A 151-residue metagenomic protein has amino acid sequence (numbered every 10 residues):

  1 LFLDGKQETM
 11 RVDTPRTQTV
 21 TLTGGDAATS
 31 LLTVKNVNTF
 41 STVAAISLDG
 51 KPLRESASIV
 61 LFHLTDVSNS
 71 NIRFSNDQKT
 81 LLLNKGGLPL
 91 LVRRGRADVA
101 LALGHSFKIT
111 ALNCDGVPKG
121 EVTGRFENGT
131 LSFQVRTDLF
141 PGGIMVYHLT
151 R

Functional and structural regions predicted by a protein language model:
L1-L112, P118, N128, Q134: Long, low-hydrophobicity ectodomains and other hydrophilic envelope-associated domains
T123-F126: Short beta-strand segments within Ig-like beta-sandwich modules, predominantly Fibronectin type-III
G129-R151: C-terminal beta-strand-rich structural cap/linker in extracellular carbohydrate-active enzymes
